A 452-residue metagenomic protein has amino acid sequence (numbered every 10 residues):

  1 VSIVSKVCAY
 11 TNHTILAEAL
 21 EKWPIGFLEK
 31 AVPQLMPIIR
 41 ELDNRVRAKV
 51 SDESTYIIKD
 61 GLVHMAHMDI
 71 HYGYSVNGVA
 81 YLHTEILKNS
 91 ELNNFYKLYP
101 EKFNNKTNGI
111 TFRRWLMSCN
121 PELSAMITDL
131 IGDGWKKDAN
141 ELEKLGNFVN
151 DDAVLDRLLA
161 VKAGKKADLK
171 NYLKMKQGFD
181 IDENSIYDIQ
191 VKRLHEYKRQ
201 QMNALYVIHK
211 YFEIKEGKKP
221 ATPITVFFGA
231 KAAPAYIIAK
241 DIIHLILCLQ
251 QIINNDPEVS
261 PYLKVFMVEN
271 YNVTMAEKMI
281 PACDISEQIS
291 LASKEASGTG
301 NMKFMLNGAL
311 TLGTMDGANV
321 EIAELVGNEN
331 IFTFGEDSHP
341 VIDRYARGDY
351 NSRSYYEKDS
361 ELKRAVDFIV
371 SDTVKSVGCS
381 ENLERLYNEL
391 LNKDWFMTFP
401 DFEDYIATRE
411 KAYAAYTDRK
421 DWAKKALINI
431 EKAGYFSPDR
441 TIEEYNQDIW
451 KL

Functional and structural regions predicted by a protein language model:
V1-L452: A conserved ligand/cofactor-binding region detector
